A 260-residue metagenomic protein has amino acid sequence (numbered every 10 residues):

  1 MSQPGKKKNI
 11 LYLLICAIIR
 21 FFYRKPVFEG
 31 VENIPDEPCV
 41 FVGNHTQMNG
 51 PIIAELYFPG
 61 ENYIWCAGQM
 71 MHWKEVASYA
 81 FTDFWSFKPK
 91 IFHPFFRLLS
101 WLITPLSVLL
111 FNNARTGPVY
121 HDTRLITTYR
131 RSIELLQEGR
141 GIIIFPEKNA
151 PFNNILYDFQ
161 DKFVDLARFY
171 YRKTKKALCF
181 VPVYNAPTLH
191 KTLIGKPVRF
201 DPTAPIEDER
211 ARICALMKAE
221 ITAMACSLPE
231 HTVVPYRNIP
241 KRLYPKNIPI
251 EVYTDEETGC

Functional and structural regions predicted by a protein language model:
M1-Y23, E251-G259: N-terminal membrane-anchoring alpha-helices
K8, I15-Q47: Helix-to-loop junction immediately C-terminal to a conserved catalytic motif
I10-I18, L110, S132, F163: Hydrophobic alpha-helical segments of integral membrane proteins, encompassing both true transmembrane helices
K25-G30, G50-P51, T104, Y129-R130: A generic local structural motif
E32, G68, Y120-D122, Y184 (+1 more regions): Residues at the C-termini of beta-strands that transition into short coil/loop
E37-H121: Catalytic core of membrane glycerolipid acyltransferases/transacylases, capturing the structured, soluble-facing
L125-C260: Non-catalytic C-terminal accessory region of glycerolipid acyltransferases and related lyso-lipid remodeling enzymes
